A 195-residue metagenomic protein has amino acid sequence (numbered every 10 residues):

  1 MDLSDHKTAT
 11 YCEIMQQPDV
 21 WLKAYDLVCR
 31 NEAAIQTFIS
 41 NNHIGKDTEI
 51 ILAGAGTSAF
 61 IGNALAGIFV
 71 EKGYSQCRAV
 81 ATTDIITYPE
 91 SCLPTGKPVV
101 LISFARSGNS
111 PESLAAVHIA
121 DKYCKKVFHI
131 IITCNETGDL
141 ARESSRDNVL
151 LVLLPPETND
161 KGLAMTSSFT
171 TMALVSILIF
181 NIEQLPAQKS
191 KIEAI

Functional and structural regions predicted by a protein language model:
M1-K46: An N-terminal, well-structured beta->alpha segment
H6, T10, Q17, N31 (+2 more regions): Alpha-helical structural motif
I44-E193: Glycine-rich phosphate-binding loops that contact phosphosugars or nucleotide phosphates
